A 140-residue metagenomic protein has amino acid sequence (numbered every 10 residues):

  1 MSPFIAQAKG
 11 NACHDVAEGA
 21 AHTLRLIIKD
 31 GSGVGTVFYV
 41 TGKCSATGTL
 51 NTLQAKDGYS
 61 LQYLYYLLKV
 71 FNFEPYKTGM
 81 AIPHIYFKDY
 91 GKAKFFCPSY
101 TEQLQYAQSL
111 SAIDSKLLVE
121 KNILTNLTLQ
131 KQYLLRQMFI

Functional and structural regions predicted by a protein language model:
M1-A6, K92, C97: Non-catalytic DNA-recognition/assembly elements of restriction-modification systems
S2, S32, S45, S60 (+3 more regions): Generic serine detector
A6-K69, T78-A81, Y86-Y90: A short beta-sheet element
Y76-T78, F139: Short, flexible helix-adjacent loops and helix caps
K94-I140: Amphipathic alpha-helical coiled-coil/heptad-repeat segments
